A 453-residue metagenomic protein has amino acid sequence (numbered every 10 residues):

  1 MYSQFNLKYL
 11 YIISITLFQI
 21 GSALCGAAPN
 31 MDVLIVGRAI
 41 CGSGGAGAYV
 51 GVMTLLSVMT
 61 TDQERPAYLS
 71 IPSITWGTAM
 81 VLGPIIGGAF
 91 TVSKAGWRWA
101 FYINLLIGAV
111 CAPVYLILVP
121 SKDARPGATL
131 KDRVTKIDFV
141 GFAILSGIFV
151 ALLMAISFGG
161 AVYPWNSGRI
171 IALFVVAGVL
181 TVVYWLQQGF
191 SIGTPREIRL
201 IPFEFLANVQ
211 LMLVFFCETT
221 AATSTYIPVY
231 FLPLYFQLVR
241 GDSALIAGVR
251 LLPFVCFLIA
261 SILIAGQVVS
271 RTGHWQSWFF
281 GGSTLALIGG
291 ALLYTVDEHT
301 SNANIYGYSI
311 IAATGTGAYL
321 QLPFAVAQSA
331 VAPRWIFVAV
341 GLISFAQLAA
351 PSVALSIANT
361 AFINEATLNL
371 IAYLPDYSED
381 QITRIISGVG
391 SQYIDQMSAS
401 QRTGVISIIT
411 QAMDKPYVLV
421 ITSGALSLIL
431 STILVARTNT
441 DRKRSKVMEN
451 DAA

Functional and structural regions predicted by a protein language model:
M1-V140: Helix-loop-helix hairpins in multi-pass membrane proteins, especially solute transporters
M1-Y2, C25, L34, I86-A95 (+5 more regions): Interfacial helix-cap and linker-helix signal at transmembrane-aqueous boundaries of multi-pass secondary transporters
G21-G26, C41, Y115, A221 (+4 more regions): MFS-fold secondary transporters
A27-R38, T295-S309, E365-N369: Helix-loop junctions at membrane interfaces in 12-TM secondary transporters
D62, L69, T75-A89, I305-R384 (+1 more regions): Small-residue-rich alpha-helical segments with characteristic i,i+4
A95-F216: Hydrophobic transmembrane-helix bundles of small-molecule transporters
R169, V176-V179, V183-L186, F190-V338: Transmembrane core module of solute transporters
G390-A453: Transmembrane-helix exit segments and adjacent C-terminal regions of multi-pass membrane proteins
